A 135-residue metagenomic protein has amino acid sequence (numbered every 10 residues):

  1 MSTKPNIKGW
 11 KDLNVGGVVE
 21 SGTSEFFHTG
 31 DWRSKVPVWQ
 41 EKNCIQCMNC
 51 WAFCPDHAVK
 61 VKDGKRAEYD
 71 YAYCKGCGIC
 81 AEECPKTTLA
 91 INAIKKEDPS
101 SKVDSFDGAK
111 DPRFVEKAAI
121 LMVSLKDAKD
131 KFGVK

Functional and structural regions predicted by a protein language model:
M1-W32, A72-Y73, I79-K135: Flanking helices and flexible, charged tails adjoining ferredoxin-like Fe-S electron-transfer domains in multi-subunit
L13-V36, Q46-G64: Short, charged low-complexity linear segments at domain edges
V38-H57, E68-T87: Cysteine-centered iron-sulfur cluster-binding motifs in ferredoxin-type domains/subunits of redox enzymes
G64-R66, K96-E97: Short, Lys/Arg-rich nucleic-acid/phosphate-binding segment
